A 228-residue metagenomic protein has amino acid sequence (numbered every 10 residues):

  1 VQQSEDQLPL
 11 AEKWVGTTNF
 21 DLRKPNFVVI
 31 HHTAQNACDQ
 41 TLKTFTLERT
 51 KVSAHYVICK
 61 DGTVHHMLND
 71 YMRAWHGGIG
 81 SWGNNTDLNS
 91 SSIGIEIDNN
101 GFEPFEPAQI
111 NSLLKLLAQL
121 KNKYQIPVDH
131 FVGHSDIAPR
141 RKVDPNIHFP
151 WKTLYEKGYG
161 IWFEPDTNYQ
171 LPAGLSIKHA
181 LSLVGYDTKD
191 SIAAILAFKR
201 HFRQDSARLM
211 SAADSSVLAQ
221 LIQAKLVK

Functional and structural regions predicted by a protein language model:
Q2-D129: Active-site-adjacent loop/helix surface patches within enzyme catalytic domains that shape the substrate-binding cleft
E106-K228: Basic/polar, cationic surfaces and motifs that engage anionic cell-wall and phosphate/carboxylate ligands
